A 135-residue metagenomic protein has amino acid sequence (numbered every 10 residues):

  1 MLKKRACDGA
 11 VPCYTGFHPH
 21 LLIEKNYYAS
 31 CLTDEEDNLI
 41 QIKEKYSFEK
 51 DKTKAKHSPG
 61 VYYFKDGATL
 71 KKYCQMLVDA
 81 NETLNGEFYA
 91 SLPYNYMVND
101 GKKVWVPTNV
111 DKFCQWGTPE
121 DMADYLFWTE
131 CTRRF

Functional and structural regions predicted by a protein language model:
M1-S30, E35: Conserved beta-loop-beta/alpha segment of the NTase-like Rossmann-fold superfamily that binds/positions NTPs
N38-F113, E120-A123, F127-R134: Catalytic-core segments of class I nucleotidyltransferases/pyrophosphorylases that form NMP-activated intermediates
